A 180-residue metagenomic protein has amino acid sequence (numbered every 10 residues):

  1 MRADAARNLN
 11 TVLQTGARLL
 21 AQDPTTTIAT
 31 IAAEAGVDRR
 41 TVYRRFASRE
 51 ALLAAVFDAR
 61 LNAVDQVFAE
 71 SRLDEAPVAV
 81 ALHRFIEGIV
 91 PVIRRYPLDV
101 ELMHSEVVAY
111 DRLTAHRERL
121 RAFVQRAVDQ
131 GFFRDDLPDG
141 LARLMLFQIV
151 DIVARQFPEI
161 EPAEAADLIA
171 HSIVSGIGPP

Functional and structural regions predicted by a protein language model:
M1-E34, A51: Basic, helix-initiating cap at the start of DNA-binding domains
T15-Q22, A63-D74, M145-Q156: Solvent-exposed, amphipathic alpha-helical segments
G36-F46: Short hydrophobic/aromatic patch on the recognition helix
A51-R60: Alpha-helical DNA-contacting segments of helix-turn-helix folds
A55, Q66-R95, V108: Hydrophobic alpha-helical connector segments
R84, H104-F132, L137-R155: Amphipathic alpha-helical packing segments from all-alpha helical-bundle domains
P91-D99, R126, Q130, L144-P162 (+1 more regions): Amphipathic C-terminal alpha-helical segment
